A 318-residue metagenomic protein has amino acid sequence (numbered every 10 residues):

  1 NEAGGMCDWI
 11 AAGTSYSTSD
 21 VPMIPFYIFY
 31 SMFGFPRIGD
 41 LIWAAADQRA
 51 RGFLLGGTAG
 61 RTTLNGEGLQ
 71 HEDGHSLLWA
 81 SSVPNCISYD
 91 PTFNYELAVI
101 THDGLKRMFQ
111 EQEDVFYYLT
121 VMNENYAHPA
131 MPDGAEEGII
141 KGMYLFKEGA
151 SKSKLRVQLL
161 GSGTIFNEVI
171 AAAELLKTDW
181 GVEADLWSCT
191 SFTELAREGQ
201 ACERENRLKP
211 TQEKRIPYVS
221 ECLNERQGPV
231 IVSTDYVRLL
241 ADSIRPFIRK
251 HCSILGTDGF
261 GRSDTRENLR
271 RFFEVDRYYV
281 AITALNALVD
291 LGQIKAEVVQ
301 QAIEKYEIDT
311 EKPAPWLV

Functional and structural regions predicted by a protein language model:
N1-D47: Long, structured ligand/cofactor-binding scaffold of large enzymes
N1-M6, Y27-F35, G56-A59, N65 (+2 more regions): Active-site nucleophile and cofactor-binding loops and adjacent substrate-binding regions of central metabolic enzymes
I10, A46-R49, S81, K177-T178: Anion (oxyanion) recognition and catalysis
S17, V21, A50, F109-E113: Residue-level recognition of short, well-ordered coil/turn positions that link secondary-structure elements
M23, R49-G52, P84-C86, G228: Short glycine-/polar-rich loops that comprise or flank the Walker A/P-loop and associated switch/sensor motifs
P25, L54-L55, W187-S188: Short beta-strand segments at enzyme active-site cores
W43-R61: A glycine-rich helix N-cap at a beta->alpha junction
T58-H75, S81, S88, E96-I100 (+1 more regions): Thiamine diphosphate
